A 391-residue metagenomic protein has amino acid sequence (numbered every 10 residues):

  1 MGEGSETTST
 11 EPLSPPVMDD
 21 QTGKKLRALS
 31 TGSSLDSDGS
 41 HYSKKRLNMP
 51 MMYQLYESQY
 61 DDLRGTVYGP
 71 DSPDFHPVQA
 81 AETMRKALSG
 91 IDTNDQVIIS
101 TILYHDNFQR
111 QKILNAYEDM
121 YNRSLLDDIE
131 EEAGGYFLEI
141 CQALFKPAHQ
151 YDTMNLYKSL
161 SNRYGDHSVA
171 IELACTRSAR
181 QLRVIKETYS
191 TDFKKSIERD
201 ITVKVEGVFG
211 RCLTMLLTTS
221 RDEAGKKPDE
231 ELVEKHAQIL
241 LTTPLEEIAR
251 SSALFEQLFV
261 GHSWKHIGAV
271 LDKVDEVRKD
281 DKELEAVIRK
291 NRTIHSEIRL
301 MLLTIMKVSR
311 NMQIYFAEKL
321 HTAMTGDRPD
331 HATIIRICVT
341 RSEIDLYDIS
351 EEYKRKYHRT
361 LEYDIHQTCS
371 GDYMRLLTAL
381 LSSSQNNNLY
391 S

Functional and structural regions predicted by a protein language model:
G2-S391: Structural signature for extended repeat/solenoid scaffolds and their inter-repeat hinge/linker regions, spanning
